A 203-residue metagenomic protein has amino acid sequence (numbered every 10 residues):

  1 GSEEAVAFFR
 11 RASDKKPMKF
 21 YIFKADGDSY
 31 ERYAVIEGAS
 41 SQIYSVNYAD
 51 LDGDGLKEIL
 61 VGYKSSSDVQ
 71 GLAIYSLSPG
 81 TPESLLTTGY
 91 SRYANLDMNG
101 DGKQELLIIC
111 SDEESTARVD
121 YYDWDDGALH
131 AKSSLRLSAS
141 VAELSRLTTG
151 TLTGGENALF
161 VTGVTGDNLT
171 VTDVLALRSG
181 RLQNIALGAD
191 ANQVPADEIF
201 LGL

Functional and structural regions predicted by a protein language model:
G1, I43-L51, Y90-M98, E105-I108 (+3 more regions): Beta-propeller blade termini
G1-N47: N-terminal "mature head" segments of proteins
A5-F9, I59-K64, L106-S111, N157-V164: Hydrophobic beta-strand segments that make up the repeating blades of beta-propeller and related beta-repeat
D14-Y21, S67-Y75, E114-D123, D167-L175: Structural motif
A25-D28, L77-G80, D125-G127, R178-G180: Short loop/turn segments that connect beta-strands within beta-propeller blades
E31-E37, T81-L86, K132-L137, A186: A short beta-strand motif characteristic of beta-propeller blades
E37-Y44, T87-A94, R136-L144, A189-P195: Short coil/turn segments at the loop-to-beta-strand junctions that recur within blades of beta-propeller repeat folds
G163-L203: Intrinsically disordered, low-complexity segments enriched in Gly and acidic/Ser/Thr residues that form flexible
